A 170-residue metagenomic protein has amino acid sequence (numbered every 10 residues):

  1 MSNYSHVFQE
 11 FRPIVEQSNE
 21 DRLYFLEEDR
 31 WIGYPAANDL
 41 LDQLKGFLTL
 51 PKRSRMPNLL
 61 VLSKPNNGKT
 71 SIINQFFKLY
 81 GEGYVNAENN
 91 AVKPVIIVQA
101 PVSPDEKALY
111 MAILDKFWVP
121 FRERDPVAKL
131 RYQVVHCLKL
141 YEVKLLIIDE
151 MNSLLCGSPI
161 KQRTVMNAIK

Functional and structural regions predicted by a protein language model:
M1-P57: A short, basic N-terminal segment
R53-Q75: Walker A/P-loop nucleotide-binding motif
M56-L60, V95, L145: Residue-level preference for the first positions of well-ordered beta-strands
F76-F77, A87, Q99-E106: A glycine-rich, hydrophobic loop/mini-helix early in the fold
L79-N89, V119-P120: Post-Walker A helix-loop "phosphate-sensing" segment adjacent to the P-loop in P-loop NTPases
P101-H136, L155-I160: Short glycine-rich substrate-engagement loop in P-loop NTPases that contacts/grips substrate
V135-K144: Short basic/glycine-enriched coil/helix segment immediately N-terminal to the Walker B
I147-K170: Conserved Walker B catalytic segment
